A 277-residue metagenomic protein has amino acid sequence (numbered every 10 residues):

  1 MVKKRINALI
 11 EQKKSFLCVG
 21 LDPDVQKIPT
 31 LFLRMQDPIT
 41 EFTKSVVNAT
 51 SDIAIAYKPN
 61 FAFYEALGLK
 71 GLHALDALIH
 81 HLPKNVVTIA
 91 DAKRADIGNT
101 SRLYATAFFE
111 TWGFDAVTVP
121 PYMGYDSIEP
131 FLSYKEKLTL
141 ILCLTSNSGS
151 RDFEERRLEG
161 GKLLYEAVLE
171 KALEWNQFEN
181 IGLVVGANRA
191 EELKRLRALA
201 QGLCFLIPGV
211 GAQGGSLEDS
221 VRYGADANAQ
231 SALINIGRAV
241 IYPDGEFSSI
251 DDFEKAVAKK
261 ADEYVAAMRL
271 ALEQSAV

Functional and structural regions predicted by a protein language model:
M1-N85, D252-R269, E273: Conserved N-terminal beta1-alpha1 strand-loop-helix module at the mouth
I10-Q12, V47-I53, D76-K84, P130-K135 (+2 more regions): Acidic (Asp/Glu)-rich catalytic clusters
K13-L17, D52-I55, K84-V86, D115 (+4 more regions): Short, well-ordered coil/turn segments that N-cap beta-strands
V19, Y57, D91, V117 (+2 more regions): Conserved, mostly hydrophobic/aromatic
V25, T30, D96-V184, G202: Conserved anion-binding
A66-H81, I97-S101, Y122-E136, N188-A198 (+1 more regions): Active-site-adjacent beta->alpha loops and helix N-cap segments on the catalytic face of soluble alpha/beta enzymes
A187-N235, A239-V240: A C-terminal functional module that forms or caps the active site or interfaces directly with catalytic machinery
D219-A229, Y242-V277: C-terminal helical cap(s) of enzyme catalytic domains, especially alpha/beta-barrels
